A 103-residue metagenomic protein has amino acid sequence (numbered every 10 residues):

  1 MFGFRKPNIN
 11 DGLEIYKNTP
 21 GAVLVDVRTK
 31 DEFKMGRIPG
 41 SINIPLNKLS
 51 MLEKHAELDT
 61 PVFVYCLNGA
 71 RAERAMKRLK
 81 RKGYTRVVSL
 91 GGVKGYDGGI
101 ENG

Functional and structural regions predicted by a protein language model:
M1-V23, K30-P61, L67-G103: Rhodanese-like catalytic fold shared by cysteine-dependent sulfurtransferases and DSP/PTP-type phosphatases
